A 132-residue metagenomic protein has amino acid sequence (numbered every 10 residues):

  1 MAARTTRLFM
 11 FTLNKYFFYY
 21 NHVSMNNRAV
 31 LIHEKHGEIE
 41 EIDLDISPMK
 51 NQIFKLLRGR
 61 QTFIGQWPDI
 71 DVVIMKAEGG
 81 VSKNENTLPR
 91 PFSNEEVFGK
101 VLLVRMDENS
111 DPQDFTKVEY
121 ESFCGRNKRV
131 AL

Functional and structural regions predicted by a protein language model:
M1-S24: N-terminal amphipathic/basic-hydrophobic helices that include classical n-h-c signal peptides and signal-anchor
M25-L132: Domain-length accessory/inserted modules outside core catalytic folds
